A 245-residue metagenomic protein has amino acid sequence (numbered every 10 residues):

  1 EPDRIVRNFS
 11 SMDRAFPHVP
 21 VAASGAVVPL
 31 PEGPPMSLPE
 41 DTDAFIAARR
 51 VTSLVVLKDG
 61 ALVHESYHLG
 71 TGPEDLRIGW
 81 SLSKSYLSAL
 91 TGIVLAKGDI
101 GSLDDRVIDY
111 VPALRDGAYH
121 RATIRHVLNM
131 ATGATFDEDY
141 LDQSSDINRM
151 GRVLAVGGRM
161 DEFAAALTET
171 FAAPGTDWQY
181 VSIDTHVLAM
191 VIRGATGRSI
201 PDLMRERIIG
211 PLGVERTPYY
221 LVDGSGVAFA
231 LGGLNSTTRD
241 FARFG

Functional and structural regions predicted by a protein language model:
E1-G72, K97-G101, N129, A165-A166: N-terminal leader/targeting segments and the immediately adjacent pre-domain N-terminus
P35, P39, R49-R50, L76-S83 (+8 more regions): Solvent-exposed, acidic/flexible segments
E40, A44, S88-A89, D105 (+5 more regions): Solvent-exposed, polar/charged alpha-helical surfaces in well-ordered, non-transmembrane soluble domains, broadly
S53-V56, L62-E65, H126-L128, Q179 (+3 more regions): Structural recognition of the beta-strand scaffold that forms the well-ordered cores of secreted hydrolase catalytic
K58-A61, G70-L82, I93, D109-L114 (+1 more regions): Active-site-adjacent structural elements in enzyme catalytic domains
G60, I78-L103, V127, L188-I192 (+1 more regions): Active-site SXXK
Y67, P73-E74, D139-D142, I147-S225 (+1 more regions): Catalytic-site signature segments of enzymes, centered on catalytic residues
I78, K97-T135, D139, A166 (+2 more regions): Active-site helix/loop module of the DD-peptidase/beta-lactamase fold, centered on the serine-lysine SxxK catalytic
